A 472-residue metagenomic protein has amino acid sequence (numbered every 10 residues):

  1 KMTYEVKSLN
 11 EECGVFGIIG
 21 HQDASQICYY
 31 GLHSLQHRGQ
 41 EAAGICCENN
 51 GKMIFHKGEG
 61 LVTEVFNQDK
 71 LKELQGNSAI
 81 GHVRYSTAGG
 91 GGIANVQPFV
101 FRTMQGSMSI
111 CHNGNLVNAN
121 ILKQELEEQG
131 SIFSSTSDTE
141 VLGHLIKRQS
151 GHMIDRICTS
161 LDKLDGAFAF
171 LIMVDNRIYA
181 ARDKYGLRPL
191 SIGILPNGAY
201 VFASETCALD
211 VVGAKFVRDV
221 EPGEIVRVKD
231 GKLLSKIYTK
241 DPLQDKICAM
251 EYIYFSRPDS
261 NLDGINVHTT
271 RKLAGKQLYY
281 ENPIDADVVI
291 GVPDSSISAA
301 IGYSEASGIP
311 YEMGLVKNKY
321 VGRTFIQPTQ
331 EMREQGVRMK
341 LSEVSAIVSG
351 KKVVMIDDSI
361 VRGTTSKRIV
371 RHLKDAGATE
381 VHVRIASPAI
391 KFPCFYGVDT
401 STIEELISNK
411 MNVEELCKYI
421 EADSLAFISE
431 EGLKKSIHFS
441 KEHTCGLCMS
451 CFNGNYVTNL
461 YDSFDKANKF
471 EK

Functional and structural regions predicted by a protein language model:
K1-P222, R227-A286, V292, E380: Conserved short alpha-helical segments that host acidic/polar catalytic motifs at enzyme active sites
D23-S25, T87-A88, N118, L187-R188 (+7 more regions): Flexible loop/turn segments at secondary-structure boundaries
F66, S135, Y311-G322, Y419-I437: A conserved beta-strand->alpha-helix junction
C111, M173, A181-R182, G193 (+12 more regions): Generic beta-strand/beta-sheet core signal
S131, G151-H152, E281-D287, E305-E312 (+2 more regions): Secondary-structure transition/capping motifs at alpha-helix termini and the adjoining loop/turn into the next element
N176-R177, G213-D219, R371-K472: PRPP-dependent phosphoribosyltransferase catalytic core
C207-A208, K215, V220-E224, K276-N282 (+3 more regions): Phosphate/diphosphate-binding loops
G308-V353, T364, K391-G397: Short, glycine/charge-rich flexible loops or terminal/linker lids adjacent to PRPP-binding catalytic cores
